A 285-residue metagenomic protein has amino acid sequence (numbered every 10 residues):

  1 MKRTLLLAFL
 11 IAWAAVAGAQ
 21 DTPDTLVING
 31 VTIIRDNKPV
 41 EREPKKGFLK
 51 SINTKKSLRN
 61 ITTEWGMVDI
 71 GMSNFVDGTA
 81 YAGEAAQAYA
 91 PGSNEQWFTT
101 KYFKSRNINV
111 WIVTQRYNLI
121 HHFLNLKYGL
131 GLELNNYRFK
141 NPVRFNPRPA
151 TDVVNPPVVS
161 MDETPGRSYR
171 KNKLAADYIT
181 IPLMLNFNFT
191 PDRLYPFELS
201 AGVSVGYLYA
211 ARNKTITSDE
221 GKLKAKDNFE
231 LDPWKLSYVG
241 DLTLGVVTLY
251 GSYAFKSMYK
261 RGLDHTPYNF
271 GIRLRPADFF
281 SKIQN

Functional and structural regions predicted by a protein language model:
M1-P23, P276: Bacterial Sec-dependent N-terminal signal peptides
A17-T62, F280-N285: Sec-dependent signal peptide cleavage junction
T54-T62, D77-T79, Y117-L124, T190-P196 (+1 more regions): Short loop/turn motifs that connect adjacent beta-strands in outer-membrane beta-barrel proteins
K56, V68, V110-R116, L130-L132 (+5 more regions): Residues on the lipid-exposed face of transmembrane beta-strands in outer-membrane beta-barrel proteins
N60-G66, H122-Y128, A175-I179, R193-L199 (+3 more regions): Outer-envelope beta-barrel architecture signal
M72-G78, R116, L132-R138, V203-A211 (+3 more regions): Transmembrane beta-strands of outer-membrane beta-barrel pores
T79-A85, S93-K104, Y137-A176, L208-S218 (+1 more regions): Extracellular/periplasm-exposed beta-strand and loop segments of Gram-negative cell-envelope proteins, dominated by
N228-N285: Predominantly the C-terminal beta-signal and adjacent terminal strand-loop region of outer-membrane beta-barrel
